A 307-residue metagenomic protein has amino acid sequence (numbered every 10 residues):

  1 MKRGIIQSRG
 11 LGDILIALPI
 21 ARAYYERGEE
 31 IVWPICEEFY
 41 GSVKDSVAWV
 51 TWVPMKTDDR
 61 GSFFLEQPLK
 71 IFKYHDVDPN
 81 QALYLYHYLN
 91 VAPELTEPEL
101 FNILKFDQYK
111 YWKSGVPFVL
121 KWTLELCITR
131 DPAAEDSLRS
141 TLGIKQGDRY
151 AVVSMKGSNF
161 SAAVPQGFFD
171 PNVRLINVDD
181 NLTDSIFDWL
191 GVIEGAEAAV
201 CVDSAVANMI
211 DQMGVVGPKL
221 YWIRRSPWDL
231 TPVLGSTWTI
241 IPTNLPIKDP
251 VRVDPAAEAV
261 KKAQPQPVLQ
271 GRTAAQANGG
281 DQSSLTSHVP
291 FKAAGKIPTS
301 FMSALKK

Functional and structural regions predicted by a protein language model:
M1-V268, A294: Catalytic machinery of carbohydrate-active enzymes, primarily nucleotide-sugar-dependent glycosyltransferases
P246-K307: Non-catalytic N-terminal targeting/anchoring module and adjacent flexible stem/linker that precedes the structured
